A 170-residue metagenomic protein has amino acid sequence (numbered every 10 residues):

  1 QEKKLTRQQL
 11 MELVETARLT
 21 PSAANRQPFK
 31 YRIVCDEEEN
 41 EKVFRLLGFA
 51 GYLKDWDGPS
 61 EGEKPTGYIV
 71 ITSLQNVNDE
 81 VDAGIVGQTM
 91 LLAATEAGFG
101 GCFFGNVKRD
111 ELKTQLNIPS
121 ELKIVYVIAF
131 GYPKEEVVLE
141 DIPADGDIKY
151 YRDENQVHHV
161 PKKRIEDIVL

Functional and structural regions predicted by a protein language model:
Q1-L170: Acidic, surface-exposed loops and disordered segments
